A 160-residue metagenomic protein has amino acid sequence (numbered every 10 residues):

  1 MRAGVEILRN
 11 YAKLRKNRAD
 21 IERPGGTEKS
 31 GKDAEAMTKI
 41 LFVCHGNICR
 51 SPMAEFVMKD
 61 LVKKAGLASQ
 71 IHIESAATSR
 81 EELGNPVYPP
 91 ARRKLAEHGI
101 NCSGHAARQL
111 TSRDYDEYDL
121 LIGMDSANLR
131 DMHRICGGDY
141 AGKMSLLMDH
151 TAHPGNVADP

Functional and structural regions predicted by a protein language model:
R2-K29, E35, L120, S126-P160: Phosphate-binding/catalytic loops
K13-I21, K29-E117: Conserved active-site segments centered on acidic
S51, M124-D125: Replace "coordinates the UDP/GDP/TDP-sugar" with "coordinates nucleotide-activated sugar donors
